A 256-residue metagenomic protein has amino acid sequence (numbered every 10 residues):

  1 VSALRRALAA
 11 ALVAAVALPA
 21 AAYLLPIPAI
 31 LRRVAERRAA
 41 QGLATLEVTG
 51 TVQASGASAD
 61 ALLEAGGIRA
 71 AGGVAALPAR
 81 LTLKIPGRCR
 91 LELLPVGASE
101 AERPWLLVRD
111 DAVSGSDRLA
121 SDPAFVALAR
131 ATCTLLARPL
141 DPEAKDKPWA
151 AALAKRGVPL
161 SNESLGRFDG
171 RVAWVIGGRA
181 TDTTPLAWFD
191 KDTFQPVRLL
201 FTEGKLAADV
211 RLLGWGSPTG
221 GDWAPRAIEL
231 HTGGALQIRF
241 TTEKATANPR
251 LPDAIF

Functional and structural regions predicted by a protein language model:
V1-A11: Bacterial N-terminal signal peptides that target proteins for export
A3-L4, P139, L251-P252: Short, solvent-exposed coil/turn linker segments
A21-A120, P159-S161: N-terminal mature ectodomain segment of secretory-pathway/periplasmic proteins
Y23-R32, Q41-G42, V108-T184, T202-E203 (+1 more regions): Flexible, processing/modification-adjacent segments and terminal tails in exported/periplasmic/extracellular proteins
A57-T82, L91, D117-P142, A151 (+5 more regions): Subset-of-secretome marker
G97-S99, L165-F256: Gly/Pro-enriched, hydrophobic low-complexity segments that function as extracytoplasmic propeptides/linkers
